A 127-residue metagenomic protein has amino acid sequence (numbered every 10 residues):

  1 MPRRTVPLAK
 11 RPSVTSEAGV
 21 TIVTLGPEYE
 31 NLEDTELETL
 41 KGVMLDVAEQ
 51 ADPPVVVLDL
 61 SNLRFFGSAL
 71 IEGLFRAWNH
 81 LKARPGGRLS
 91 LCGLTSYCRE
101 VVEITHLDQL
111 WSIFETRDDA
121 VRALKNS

Functional and structural regions predicted by a protein language model:
R4, L8-G42, L60: STAS-typified acidic loop motif
N31-W111: Amphipathic alpha-helical interaction surfaces in cytosolic regulatory modules
W111-A120: Short acidic-hydrophobic, aromatic-tinged amphipathic segments that line or gate anion-handling sites
A120, L124-S127: A short, charged, amphipathic alpha-helix used as a generic interaction element across diverse proteins
